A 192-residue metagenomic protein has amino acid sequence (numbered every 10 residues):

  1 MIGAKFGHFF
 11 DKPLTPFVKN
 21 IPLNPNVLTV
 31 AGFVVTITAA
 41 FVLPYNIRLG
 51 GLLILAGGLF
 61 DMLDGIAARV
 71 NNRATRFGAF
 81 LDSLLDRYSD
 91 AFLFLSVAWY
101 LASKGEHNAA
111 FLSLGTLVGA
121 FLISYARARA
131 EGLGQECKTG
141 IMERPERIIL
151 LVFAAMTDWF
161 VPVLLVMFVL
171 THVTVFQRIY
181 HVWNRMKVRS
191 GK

Functional and structural regions predicted by a protein language model:
M1-F17, R87-K192: A feature for the membrane-embedded catalytic helix bundles of lipid/isoprenoid biosynthetic enzymes
H8-V42: Long, hydrophobic/aromatic N-terminal blocks
N20, I66-V70, R129: Membrane-interface helix caps of multi-pass small-molecule transporters
N26, T75, T139-G140: Flexible, active-site-adjacent loop/turn segments at secondary-structure boundaries
T29-F77, H107-V118, F160-L170: Membrane-embedded alpha-helical segments that form the functional core of polytopic membrane enzymes, especially those
G78-S83: Membrane-interface alpha-helices at helix entry/exit sites of multi-pass transporters
